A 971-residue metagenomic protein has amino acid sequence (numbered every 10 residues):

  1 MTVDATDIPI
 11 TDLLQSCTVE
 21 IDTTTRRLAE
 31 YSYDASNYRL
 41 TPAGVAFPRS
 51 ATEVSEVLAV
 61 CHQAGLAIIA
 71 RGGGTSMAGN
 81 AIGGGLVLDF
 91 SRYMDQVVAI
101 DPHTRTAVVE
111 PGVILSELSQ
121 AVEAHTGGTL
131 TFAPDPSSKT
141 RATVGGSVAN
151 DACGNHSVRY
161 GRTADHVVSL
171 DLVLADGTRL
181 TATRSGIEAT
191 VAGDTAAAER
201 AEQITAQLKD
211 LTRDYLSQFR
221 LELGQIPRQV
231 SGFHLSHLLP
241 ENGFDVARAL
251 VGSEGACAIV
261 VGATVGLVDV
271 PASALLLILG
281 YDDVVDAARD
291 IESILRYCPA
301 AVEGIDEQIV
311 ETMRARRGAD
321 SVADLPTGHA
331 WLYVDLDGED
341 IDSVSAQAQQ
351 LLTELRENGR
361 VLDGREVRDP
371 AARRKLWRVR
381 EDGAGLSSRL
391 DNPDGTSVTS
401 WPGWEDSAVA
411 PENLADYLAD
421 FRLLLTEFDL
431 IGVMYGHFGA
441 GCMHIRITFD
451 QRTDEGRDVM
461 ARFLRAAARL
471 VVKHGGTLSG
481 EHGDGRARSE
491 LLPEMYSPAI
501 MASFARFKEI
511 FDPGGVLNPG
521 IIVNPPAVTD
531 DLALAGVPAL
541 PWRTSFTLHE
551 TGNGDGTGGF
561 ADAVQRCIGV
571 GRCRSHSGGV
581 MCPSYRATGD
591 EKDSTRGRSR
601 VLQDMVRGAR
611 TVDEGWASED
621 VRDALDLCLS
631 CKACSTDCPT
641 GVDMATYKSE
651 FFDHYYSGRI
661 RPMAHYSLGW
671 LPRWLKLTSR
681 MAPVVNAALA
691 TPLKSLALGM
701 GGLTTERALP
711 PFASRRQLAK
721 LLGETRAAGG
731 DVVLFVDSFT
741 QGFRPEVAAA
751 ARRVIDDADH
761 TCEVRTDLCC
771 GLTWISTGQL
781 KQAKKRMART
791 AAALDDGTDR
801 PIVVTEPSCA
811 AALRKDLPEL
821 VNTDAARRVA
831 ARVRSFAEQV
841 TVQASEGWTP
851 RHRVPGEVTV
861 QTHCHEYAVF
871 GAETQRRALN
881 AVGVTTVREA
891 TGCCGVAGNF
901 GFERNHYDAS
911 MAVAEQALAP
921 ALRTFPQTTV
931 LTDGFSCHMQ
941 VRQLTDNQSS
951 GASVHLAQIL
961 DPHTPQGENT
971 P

Functional and structural regions predicted by a protein language model:
M1-Q63, G73-R105, A256, V260-A274 (+4 more regions): N-terminal flexible segment immediately upstream of the FAD-binding catalytic core in FAD-dependent oxidoreductases
L13, S36-I68, L86, F90-P136 (+6 more regions): N-terminal glycine-rich flavin-associated loop
R27, M77-G79, S138-T143, Q229-H234 (+18 more regions): A glycine-rich phosphate-binding loop feature that marks nucleotide/adenosyl-phosphate handling sites
S36, S147-A149, S157-Y160, V167-V379 (+2 more regions): C-terminal substrate-binding/cap subdomain adjacent to the FAD-binding core in PCMH-type and related FAD-linked
S76-M77, S147-H156, G243-V268, G436-C442 (+7 more regions): Conserved phosphate/anionic-ligand binding catalytic regions in large, soluble enzymes, centered on
A263-V268, A288, L295-S397, G436-F438 (+7 more regions): Terminal amphipathic helices with adjacent charged low-complexity linkers/tails
P393-G395, K473-T477, G485-L627, T646 (+2 more regions): Ferredoxin-type iron-sulfur electron-transfer modules and their immediate structural context
D512, P519, A645-P971: Iron-sulfur cluster-binding electron-transfer modules in prokaryotic oxidoreductases
